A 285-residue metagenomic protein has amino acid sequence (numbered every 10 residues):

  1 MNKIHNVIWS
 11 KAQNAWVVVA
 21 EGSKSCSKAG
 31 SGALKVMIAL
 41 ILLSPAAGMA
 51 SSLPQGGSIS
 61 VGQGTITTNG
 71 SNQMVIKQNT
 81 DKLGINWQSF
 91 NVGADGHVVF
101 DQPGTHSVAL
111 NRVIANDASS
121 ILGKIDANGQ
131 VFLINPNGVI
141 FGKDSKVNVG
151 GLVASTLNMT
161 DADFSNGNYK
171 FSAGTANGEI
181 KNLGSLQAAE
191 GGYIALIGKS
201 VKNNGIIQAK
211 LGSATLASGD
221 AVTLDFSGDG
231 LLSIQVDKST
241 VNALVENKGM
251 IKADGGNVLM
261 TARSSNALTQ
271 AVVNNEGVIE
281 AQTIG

Functional and structural regions predicted by a protein language model:
N2-I4, A15-A20, K24-G285: Extracellular and secretory-pathway beta-repeat/beta-biased strand scaffolds
A12: IQ-motif-like calmodulin-binding regions
